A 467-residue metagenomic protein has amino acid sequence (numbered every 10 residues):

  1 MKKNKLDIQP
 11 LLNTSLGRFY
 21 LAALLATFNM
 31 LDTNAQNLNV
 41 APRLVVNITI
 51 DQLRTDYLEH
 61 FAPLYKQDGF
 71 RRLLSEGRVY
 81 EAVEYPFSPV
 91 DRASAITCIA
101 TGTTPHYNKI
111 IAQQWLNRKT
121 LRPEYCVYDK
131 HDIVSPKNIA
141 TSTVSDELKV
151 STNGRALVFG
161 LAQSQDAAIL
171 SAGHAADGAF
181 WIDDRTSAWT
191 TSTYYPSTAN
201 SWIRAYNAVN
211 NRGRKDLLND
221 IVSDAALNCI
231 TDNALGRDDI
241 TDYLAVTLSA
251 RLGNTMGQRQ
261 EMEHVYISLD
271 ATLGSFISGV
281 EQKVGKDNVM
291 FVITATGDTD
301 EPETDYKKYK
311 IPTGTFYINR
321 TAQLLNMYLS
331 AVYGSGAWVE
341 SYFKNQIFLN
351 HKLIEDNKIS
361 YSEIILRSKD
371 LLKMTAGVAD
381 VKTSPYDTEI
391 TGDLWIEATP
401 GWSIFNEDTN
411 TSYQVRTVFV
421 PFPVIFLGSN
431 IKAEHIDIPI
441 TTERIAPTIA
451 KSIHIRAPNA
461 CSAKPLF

Functional and structural regions predicted by a protein language model:
M1-A41: Bacterial Sec-dependent N-terminal signal peptides
L58-Y107, L157-F159: Short, structured active-site-proximal loop/turn typified by the sulfatase FGly-forming signature C/S-X-P-X-R
Y65, E81-A82, D91, Q113-V134 (+4 more regions): Secreted, luminal/periplasmic, and some membrane-associated catalytic domains that remodel anionic oxygen-ester
R71, T141-V150, K344-A379, S429-N430 (+1 more regions): Non-catalytic, well-ordered alpha-helical segments in soluble enzyme domains
Y80-A100, G160-I169, T247, A295-G297 (+1 more regions): Short, solvent-exposed turn/loop segments enriched in Gly/Ser/Thr/Pro and often Arg
T104, K109-I240, L248-N254, L372-G377: His/Asp/Glu-rich, glycine-adjacent segments that coordinate divalent cations and/or stabilize oxyanion chemistry on
D216-D238, R251-V289, I449: A long, amphipathic alpha-helix that forms part of the scaffold/cap immediately adjacent to metal-dependent active
A398-K432: C-terminal, low-complexity/hydrophilic appendages and adjacent surface loops of extracellular/periplasmic anionic
